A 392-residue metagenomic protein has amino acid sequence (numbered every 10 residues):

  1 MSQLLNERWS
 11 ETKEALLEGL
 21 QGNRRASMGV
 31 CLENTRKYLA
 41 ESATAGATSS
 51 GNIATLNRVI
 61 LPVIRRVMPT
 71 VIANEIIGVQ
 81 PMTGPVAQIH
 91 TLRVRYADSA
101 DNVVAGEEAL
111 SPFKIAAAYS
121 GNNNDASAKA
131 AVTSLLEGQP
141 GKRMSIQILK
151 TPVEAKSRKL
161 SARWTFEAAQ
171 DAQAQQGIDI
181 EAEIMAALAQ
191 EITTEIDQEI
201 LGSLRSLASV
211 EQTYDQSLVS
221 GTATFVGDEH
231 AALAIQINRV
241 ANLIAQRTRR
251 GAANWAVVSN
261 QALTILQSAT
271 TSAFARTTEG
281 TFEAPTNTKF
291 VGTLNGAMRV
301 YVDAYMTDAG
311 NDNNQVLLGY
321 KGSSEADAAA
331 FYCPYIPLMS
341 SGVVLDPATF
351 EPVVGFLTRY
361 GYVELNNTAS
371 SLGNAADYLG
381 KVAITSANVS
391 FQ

Functional and structural regions predicted by a protein language model:
M1-L56, S390: Intrinsically disordered, low-complexity terminal tails
V59, V63-I64: Long, low-complexity intrinsically disordered regions
R66-P69, E75-A155: Assembly/oligomerization interface modules of large self-assembling protein complexes
V67, A73-E75, Q139-E191, E195 (+4 more regions): Sequence/fold signature of self-assembling virion shell proteins
A100-Y119, S206-V210, N367-K381: Short linear, low-complexity motifs centered on an aromatic residue
I180-E181, I196-L218: Short, glycine/acidic-rich hinge or "gate" loops at secondary-structure transitions that mediate conformational
Q212-A231, V240: Acidic/histidine-rich catalytic neighborhood
